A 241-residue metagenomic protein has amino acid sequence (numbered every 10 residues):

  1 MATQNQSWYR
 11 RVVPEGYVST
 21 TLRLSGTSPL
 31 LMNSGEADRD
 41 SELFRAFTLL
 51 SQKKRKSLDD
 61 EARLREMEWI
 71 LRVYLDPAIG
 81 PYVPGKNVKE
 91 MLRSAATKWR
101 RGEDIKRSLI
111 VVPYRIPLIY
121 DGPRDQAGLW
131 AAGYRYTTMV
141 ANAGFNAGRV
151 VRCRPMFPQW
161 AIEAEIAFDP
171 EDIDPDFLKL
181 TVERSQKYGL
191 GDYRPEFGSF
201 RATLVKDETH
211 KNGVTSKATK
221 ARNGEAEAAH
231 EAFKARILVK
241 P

Functional and structural regions predicted by a protein language model:
M1-P241: RNA-interacting cores
